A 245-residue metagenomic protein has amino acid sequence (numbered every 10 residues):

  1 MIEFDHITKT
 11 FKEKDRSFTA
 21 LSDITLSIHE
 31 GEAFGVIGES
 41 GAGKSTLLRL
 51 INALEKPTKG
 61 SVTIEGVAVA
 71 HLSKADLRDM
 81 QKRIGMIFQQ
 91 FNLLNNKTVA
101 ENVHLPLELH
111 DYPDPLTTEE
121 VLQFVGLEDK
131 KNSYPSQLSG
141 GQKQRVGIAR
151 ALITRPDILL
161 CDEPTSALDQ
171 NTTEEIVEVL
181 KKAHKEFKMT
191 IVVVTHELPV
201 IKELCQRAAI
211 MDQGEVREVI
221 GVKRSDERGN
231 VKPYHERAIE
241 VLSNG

Functional and structural regions predicted by a protein language model:
N52: Helix-to-loop junction immediately C-terminal to a conserved catalytic motif
A100-E108: Short helical segment in ABC ATPase nucleotide-binding domains corresponding to the A-loop/adjacent helical element
Y134-L138, Q142: Conserved ABC ATPase signature
I153-D157: A short, proline-enriched helix->beta-strand linker immediately N-terminal to the Walker B motif in ABC-type P-loop
L159-D162: Catalytic Walker B motif of ABC-type/P-loop ATPase nucleotide-binding domains
T195-H196: H-loop/switch region of ABC-family ATPase nucleotide-binding domains
E215-L242: Conserved beta-strand-loop-alpha-helix hinge in the C-terminal portion of ABC ATPase nucleotide-binding domains
